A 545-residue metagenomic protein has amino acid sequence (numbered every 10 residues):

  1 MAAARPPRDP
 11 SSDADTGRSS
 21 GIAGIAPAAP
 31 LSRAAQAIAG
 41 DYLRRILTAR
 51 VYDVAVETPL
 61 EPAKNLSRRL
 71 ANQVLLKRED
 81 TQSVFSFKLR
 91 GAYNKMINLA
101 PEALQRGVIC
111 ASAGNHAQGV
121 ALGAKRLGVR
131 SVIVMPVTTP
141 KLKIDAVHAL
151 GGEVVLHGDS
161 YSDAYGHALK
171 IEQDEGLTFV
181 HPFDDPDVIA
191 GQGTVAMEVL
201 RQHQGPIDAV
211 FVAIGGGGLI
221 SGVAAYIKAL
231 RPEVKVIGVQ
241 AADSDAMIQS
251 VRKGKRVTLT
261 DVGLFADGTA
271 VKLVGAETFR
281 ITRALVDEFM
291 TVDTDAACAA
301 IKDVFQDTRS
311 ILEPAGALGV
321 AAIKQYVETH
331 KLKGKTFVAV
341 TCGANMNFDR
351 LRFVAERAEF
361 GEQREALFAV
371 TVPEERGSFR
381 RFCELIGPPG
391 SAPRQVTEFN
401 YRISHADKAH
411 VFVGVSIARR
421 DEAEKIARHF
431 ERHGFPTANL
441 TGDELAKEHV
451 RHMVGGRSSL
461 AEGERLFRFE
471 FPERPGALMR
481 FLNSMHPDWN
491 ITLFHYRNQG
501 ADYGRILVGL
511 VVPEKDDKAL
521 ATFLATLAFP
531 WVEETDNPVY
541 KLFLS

Functional and structural regions predicted by a protein language model:
M1-A477, F481-S545: PLP-dependent amino-acid enzyme catalytic core
